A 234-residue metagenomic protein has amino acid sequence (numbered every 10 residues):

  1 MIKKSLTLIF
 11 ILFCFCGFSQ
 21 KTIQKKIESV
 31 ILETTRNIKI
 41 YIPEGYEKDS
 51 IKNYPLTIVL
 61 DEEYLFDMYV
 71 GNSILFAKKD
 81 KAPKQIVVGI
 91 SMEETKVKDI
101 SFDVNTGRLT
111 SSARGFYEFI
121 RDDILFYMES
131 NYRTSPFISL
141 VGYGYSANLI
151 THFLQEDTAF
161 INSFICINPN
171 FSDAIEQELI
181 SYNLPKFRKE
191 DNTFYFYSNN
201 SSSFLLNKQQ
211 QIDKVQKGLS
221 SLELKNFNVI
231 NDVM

Functional and structural regions predicted by a protein language model:
M1-I23: Bacterial Sec-dependent N-terminal signal peptides
Q20-M234: Non-catalytic cap/lid and distal C-terminal segments of serine-dependent acyl enzymes
